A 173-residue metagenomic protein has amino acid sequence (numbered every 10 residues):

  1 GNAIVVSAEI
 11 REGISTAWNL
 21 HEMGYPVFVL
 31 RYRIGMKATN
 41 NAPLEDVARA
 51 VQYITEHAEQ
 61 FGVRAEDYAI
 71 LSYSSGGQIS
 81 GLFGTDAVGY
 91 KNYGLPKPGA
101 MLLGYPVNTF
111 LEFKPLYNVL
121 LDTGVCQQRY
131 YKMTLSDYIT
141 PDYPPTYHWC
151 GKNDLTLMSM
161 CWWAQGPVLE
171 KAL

Functional and structural regions predicted by a protein language model:
G1-V5, K152: Active-site glycine-rich loops that stabilize anionic/oxyanionic intermediates across multiple enzyme folds
N2, P26, R31-G35, V107: Short beta-to-alpha linker loops that shape the active-site pocket of alpha/beta-hydrolase fold enzymes
E9-F28: Short amphipathic alpha-helix adjacent to the substrate-entry channel of hydrolases
R11-I14, D46, W162-Q165: Charged helix-capping and loop-helix junction motifs
Y25, K171-L173: Short phosphate-binding/catalytic loops that engage adenosine nucleotides
R49-L116, Y130: Primarily recognizes the serine-hydrolase "nucleophile elbow" in alpha/beta-hydrolase and SGNH/GDSL folds
Y93-K114, C126-P167, K171: The feature captures the conserved acid-bearing segment of alpha/beta-hydrolase catalytic domains
